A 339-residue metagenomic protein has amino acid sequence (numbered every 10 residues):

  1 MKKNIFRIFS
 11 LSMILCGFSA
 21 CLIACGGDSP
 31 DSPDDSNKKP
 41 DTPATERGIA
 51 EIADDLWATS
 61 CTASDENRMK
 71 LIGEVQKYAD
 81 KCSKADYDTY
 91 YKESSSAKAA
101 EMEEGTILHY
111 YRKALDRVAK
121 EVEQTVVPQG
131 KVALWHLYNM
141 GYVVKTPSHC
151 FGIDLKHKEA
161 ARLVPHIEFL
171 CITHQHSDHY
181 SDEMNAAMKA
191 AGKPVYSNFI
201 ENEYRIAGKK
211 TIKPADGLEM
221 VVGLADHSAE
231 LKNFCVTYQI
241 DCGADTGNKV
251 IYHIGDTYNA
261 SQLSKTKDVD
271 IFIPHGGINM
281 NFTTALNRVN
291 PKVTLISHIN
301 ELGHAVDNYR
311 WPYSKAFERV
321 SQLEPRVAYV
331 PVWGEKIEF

Functional and structural regions predicted by a protein language model:
M1-M13: Bacterial N-terminal signal peptides that target proteins for export
A20-A24: C-terminal motif of bacterial Sec signal peptides marking the signal peptidase cleavage site
G26-H136, V143-F169, Y180-M184, M188-F199 (+6 more regions): Metallo-beta-lactamase
V144, H174, M220, D256 (+2 more regions): Divalent metal-coordination and catalytic microenvironments
H157, D226-N290: Active-site-proximal loop/helix segments of hydrolase catalytic cores
E159-A161, H176-Y180, N202-Y204, Y258-Q262 (+3 more regions): Active-site environment of divalent metal-dependent phosphoester hydrolases
C171-Q175, A191-E201, K292-N300: Short internal beta-strands
R205-E219, K232, C242-A244, K265-T266 (+1 more regions): Binuclear metal-ion centers of metallo-dependent hydrolases, dominated by the metallo-beta-lactamase
